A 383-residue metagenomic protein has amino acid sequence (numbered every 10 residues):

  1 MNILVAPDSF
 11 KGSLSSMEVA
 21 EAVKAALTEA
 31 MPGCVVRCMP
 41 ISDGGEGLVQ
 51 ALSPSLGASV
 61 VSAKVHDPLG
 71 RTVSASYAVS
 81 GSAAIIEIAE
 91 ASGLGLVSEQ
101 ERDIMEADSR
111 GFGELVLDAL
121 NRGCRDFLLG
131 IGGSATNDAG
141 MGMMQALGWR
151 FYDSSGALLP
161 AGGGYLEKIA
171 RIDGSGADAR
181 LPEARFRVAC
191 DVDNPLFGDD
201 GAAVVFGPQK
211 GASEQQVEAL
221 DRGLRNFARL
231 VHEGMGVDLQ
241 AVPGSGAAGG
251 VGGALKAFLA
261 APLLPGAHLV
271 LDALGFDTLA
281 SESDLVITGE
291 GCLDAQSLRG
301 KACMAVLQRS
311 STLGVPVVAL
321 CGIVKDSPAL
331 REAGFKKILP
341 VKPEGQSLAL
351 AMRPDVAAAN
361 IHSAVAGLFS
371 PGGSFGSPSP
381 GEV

Functional and structural regions predicted by a protein language model:
M1-I131, A135-V383: N-terminal loops that bind phosphate or other acidic moieties and the adjacent beta-alpha structural core
